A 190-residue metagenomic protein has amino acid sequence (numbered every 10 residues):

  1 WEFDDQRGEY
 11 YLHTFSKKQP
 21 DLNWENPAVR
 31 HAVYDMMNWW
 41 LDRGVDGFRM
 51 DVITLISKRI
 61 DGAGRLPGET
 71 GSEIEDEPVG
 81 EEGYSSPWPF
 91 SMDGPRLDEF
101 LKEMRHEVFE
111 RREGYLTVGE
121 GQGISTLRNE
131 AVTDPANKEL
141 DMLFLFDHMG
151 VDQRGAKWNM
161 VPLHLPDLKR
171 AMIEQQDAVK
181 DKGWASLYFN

Functional and structural regions predicted by a protein language model:
W1-R43, G47, I53-S85, P89 (+1 more regions): Substrate-binding/active-site clefts of carbohydrate-active enzymes
D5-Q6, S91, V161, A171: Short secondary-structure boundary micro-motifs
E25-A32, M92-F100, L163, D167: Soluble or luminal CAZymes and related metallo-dependent hydrolases
N26, G68, S72, G94 (+3 more regions): Intrinsic-disorder/low-complexity, polar/charged segments
Y34-L41, D98-R105, Q176: Short, well-ordered alpha-helical packing segments
M50-I53, K58, V118-E120, N190: Generic beta-strand/beta-sheet core signal
S72, D76-L116: N-terminal start-of-domain structural block
L101, R105-N190: Conserved alpha/beta catalytic core and glycan-binding cleft of carbohydrate-active enzymes
